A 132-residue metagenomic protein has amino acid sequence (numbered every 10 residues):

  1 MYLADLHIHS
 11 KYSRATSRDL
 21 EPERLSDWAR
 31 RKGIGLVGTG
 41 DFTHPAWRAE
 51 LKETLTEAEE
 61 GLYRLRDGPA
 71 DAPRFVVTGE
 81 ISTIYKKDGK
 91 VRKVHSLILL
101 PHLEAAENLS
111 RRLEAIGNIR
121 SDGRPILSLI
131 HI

Functional and structural regions predicted by a protein language model:
A4-L6, V37-G38, F75-G79: Hydrophobic faces of well-ordered beta-strands that scaffold small-molecule active sites in alpha/beta enzyme cores
H7, D41, I98: Divalent metal-coordination and catalytic microenvironments
H7-K11, H131: Histidine-centered divalent metal-coordination motifs
K11-S13, T39-R48, I84, A105: Active-site environment of divalent metal-dependent phosphoester hydrolases
Y12-S17, S121-D122: Short, flexible loop segments at the rims of nucleotide/cofactor-binding pockets, characterized by
R18-W28: Short, acidic/polar
D27-W47, E114: Divalent metal-dependent hydrolysis catalytic cores, especially in the metallo-beta-lactamase
R48-I130: Extended substrate/RNA-proximal surfaces in nucleic-acid metabolism proteins
